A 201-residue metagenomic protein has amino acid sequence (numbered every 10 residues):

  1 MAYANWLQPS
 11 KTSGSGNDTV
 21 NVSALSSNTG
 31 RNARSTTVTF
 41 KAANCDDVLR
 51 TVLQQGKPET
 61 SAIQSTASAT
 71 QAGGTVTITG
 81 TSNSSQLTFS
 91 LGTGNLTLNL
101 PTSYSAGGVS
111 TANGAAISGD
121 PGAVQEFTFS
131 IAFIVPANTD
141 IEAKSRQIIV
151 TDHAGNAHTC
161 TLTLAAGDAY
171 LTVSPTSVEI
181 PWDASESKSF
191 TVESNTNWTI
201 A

Functional and structural regions predicted by a protein language model:
M1-N21, S84-A132, T196-A201: Surface-exposed binding patches on compact interaction domains or structured appendages
G16, L25-A33, P121-Q125, I134-K144: Surface-exposed, short loops/turns at beta-strand junctions within beta-sandwich domains
V20, G74-I78, E186-F190: Structural beta-strand segments of beta-rich domains
V20, R31-N44, F129-F133, E142-A154: A short beta-strand micro-motif common to beta-rich folds, especially ectodomain repeats
C45-K57, N156-D168: C-terminal edge beta-strand
P58-S65, A169-T176: Proline-enriched interdomain boundary motifs that mark the N-terminal boundary and often initiate the first structured
A67-G74, V178-S185: Short, solvent-exposed loop/linker segments at the N-terminal edge of repeated beta-sheet extracellular domains
